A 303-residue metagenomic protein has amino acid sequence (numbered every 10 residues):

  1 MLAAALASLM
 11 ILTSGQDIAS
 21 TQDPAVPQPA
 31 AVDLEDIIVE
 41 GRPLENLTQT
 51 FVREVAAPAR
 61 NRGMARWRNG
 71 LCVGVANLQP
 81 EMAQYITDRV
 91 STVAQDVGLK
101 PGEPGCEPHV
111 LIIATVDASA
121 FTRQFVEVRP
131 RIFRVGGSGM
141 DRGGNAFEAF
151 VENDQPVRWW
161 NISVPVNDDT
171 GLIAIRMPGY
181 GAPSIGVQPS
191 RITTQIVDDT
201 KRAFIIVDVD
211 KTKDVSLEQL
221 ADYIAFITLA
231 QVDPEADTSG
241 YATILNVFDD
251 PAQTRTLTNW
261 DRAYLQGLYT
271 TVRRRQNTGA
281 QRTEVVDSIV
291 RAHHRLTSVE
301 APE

Functional and structural regions predicted by a protein language model:
A3-T13: Bacterial N-terminal signal peptides
G15-Q16, S20-Q22, Q28, E40: Boundary of Sec targeting at the N-terminus
I18-T21, G63, W67, E103: A domain-level signal for the mature, folded cores of soluble proteins
P27-A30, A59-R66, I196: Short boundary motifs at domain starts and secondary-structure transition points
P27-P43: N-terminal secretion/transport leader regions
V32-E35, G63-L78: Acidic/histidine-rich, surface-exposed loop or edge segments in extracytoplasmic proteins
R42-W67: Compositionally biased P/S/T/G-rich terminal and signal peptide-adjacent segments that lie outside catalytic cores
G74-R89, A94, G98-E303: Long, folded non-catalytic interaction modules
